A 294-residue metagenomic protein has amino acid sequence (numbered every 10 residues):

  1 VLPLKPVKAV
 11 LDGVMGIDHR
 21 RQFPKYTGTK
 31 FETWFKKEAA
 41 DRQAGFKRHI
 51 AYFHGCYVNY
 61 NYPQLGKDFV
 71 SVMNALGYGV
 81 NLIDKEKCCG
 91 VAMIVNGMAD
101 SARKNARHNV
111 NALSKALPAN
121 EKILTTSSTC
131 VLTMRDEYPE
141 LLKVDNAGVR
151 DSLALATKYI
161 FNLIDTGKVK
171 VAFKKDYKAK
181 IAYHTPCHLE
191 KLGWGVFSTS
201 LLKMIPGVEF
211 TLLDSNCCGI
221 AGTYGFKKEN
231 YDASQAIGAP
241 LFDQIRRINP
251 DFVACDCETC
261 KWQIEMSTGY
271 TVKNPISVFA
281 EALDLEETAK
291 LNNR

Functional and structural regions predicted by a protein language model:
V1-R294: Iron-sulfur cluster-binding electron-transfer modules in prokaryotic oxidoreductases
